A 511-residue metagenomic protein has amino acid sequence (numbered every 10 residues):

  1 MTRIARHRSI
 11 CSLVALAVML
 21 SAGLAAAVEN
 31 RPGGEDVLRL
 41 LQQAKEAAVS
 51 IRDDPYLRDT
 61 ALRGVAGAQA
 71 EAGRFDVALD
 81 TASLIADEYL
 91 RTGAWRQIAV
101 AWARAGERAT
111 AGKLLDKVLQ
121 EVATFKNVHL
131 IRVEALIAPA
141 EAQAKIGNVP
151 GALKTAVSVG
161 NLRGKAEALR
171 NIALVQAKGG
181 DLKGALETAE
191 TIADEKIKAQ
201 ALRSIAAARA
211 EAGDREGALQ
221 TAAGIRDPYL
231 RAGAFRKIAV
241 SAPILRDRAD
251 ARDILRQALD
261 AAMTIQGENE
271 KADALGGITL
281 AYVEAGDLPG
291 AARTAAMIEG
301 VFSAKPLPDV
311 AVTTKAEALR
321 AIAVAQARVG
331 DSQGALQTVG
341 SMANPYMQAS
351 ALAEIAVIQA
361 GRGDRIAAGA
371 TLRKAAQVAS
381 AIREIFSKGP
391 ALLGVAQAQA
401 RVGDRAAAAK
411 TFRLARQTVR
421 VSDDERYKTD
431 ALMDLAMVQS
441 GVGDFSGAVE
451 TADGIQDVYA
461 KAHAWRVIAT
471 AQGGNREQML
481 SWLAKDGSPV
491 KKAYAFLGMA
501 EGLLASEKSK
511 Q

Functional and structural regions predicted by a protein language model:
T2, M19-Q511: Non-catalytic tandem-repeat scaffold regions and their flanking low-complexity/translocation tails
T2-L13: Bacterial N-terminal signal peptides that target proteins for export
C11-S21: Sec-dependent, cleavable N-terminal signal peptides
